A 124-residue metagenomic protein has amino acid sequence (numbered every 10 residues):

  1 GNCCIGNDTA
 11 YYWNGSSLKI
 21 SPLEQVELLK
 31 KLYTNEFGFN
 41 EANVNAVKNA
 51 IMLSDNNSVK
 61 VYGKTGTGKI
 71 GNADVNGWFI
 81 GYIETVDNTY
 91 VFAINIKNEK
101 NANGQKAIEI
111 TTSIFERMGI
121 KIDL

Functional and structural regions predicted by a protein language model:
G1-L29, T34: Mid-domain, small-residue-enriched loop/turn segments at the edges of structured enzyme/sensor domains
V26-L124: Structured C-terminal helix/loop/strand segments within mature extracytoplasmic catalytic/sensor domains
